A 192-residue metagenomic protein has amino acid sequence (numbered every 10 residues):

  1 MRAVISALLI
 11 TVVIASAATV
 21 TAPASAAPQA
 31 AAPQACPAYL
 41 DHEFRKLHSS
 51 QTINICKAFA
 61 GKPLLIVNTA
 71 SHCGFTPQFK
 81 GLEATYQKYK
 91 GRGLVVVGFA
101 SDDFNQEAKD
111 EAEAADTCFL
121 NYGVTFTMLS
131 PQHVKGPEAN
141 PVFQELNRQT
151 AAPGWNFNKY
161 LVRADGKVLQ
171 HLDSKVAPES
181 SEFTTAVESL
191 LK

Functional and structural regions predicted by a protein language model:
M1-V4: Positively charged n-region of N-terminal signal peptides that target proteins for export
A7-A17: Bacterial N-terminal signal peptides
V20-E43: N-proximal helix/coil linker or "cap" segments that precede and/or mark the start of modular domains
H42-P63, A84-Y89: A short beta-strand-turn-helix
A60-L64, K90-V95, Y122-T127, N156-F157 (+1 more regions): Loop/turn elements at helix/coil->beta-strand transitions in domains of secreted/extracellular proteins
N68-H72: Amphipathic alpha-helical repeat scaffolds
F75-A139: Structural microenvironment flanking redox-active thiols in thiol-disulfide oxidoreductases
P141-Q144, R148-K192: Thiol-/selenol-based redox modules, centered on thioredoxin-like and closely related oxidoreductase domains
